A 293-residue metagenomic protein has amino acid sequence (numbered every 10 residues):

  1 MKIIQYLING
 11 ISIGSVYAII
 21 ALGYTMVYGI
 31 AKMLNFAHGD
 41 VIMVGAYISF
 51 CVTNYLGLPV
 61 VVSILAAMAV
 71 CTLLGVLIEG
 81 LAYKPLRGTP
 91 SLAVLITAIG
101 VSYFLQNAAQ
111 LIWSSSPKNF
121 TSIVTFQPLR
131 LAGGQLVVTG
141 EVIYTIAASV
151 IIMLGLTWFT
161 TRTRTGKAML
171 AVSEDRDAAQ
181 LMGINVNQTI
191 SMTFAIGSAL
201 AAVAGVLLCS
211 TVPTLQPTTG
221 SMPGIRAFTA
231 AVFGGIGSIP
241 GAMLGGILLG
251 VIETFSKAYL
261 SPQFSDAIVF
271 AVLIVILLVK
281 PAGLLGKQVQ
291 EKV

Functional and structural regions predicted by a protein language model:
M1-I20, I48, L58-S63, T89-A93 (+3 more regions): Membrane-interfacial amphipathic/re-entrant helices at transmembrane-helix boundaries
I8, I30-L77, L81, L86 (+1 more regions): Membrane-embedded helix boundary and interhelical linker motif in transport proteins
I13, Q135-L215, I239-G245: Helix-loop-helix "hairpin" substructures at the membrane interface of multi-pass membrane proteins
Y17, G57-A69, F194-A201, L207-A271: Transmembrane alpha-helical segments in multi-pass inner-membrane proteins
Y24, L58-V101, A108, L244-L249 (+1 more regions): Alpha-helical transmembrane segments within multi-pass membrane transporters and channels
Y24-A46, V60, G88-A93, T165-A168 (+6 more regions): Short, non-helical or kinked segments that cap or interrupt transmembrane helices
A46-F50, M68-L74, I99-N107, A148-T157 (+3 more regions): Hydrophobic core segments of alpha-helical transmembrane domains in multi-pass membrane transport and ion-translocation
L86, S91-R162, T189-M192, F255 (+4 more regions): Transmembrane helix-bundle core of multi-pass membrane transporters and related energy-transducing complexes
